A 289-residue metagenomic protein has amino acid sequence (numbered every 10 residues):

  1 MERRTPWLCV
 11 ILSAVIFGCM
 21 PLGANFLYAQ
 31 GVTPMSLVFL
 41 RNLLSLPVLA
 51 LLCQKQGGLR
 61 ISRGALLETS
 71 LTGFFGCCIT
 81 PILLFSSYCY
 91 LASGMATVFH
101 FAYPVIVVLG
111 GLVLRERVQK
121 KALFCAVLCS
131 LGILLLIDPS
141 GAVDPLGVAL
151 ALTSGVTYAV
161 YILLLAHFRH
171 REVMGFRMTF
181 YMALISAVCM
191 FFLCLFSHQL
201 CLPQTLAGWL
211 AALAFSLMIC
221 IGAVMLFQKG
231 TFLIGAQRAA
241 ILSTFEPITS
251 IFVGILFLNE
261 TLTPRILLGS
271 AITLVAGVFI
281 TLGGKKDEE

Functional and structural regions predicted by a protein language model:
M1-S36, L40, S140-H167, V188-C189 (+1 more regions): Glycine-/small-residue-enriched transmembrane alpha-helix faces in small-molecule transporters and effluxers
A14, L40, A96-A102, L165-A187 (+1 more regions): Helix-helix packing/entry segments at the starts of transmembrane helices
I16-P21, A50-A96, L135, S216-I234: Specific transmembrane alpha-helical segments of multi-pass solute transporters/efflux pumps, especially DMT/EamA
L22-P34, C89, L134-L146, C194-A212 (+1 more regions): Membrane-interface helix termini and inter-helical loops of multi-pass transporters
L27, L37, R41, S87 (+6 more regions): Hydrophobic/aromatic residues within transmembrane alpha-helices of multi-pass small-molecule transporters
A29-I79, P104-G110, T157-L164, T179-H198 (+2 more regions): Transmembrane alpha-helices of multi-pass small-molecule transport proteins
V48, C53-Q54, Y103-F124, I248-L268: C-terminal transmembrane-helix exit sites in multi-pass transporters
L49, V118-D138, M190, T244 (+2 more regions): Hydrophobic transmembrane alpha-helices of multi-pass small-molecule transport proteins
